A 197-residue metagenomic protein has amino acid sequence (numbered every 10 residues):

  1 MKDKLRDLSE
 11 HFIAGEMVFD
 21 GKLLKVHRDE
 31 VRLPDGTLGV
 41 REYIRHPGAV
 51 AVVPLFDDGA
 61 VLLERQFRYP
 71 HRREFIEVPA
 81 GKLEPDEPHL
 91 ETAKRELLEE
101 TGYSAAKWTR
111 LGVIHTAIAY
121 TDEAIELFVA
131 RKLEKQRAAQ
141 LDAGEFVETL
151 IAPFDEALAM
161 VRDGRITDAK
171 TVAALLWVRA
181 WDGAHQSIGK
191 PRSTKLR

Functional and structural regions predicted by a protein language model:
K2-E10, G15, T37, E74 (+6 more regions): Nudix hydrolase/Nudix homology domain
K2-L8, I44, V50-R95, E99 (+1 more regions): Conserved Nudix-box catalytic region and its N-terminal flanking loop in Nudix hydrolases and closely related
A14-A51, D57: Acidic, metal-coordinating catalytic segment for phosphate/diphosphate chemistry, firing primarily on the Nudix
K25, P47-G48, L55-F56, R68 (+3 more regions): Active-site segment of metal-dependent pyrophosphate-handling enzymes, primarily the Nudix hydrolase catalytic core
V26-E30, V53, L63, L127-V129 (+1 more regions): Conserved hydrophobic/aromatic beta-strand scaffold that supports enzyme active sites
R28, E42-Y43, Q66, H115 (+1 more regions): Short clusters of small/polar residues that mark proteolytic maturation junctions
